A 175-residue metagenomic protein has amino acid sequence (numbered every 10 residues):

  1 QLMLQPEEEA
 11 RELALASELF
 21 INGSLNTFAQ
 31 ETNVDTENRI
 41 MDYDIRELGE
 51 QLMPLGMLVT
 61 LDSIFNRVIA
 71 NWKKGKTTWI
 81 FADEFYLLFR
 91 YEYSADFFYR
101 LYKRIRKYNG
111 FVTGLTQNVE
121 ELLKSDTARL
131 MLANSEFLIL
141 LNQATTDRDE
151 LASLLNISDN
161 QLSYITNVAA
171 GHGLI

Functional and structural regions predicted by a protein language model:
Q1-G110, L123-D126, Y164-I165, G173-I175: P-loop NTPase motor domains
Y93, Y99-I175: Conserved ATP-driven motor cores of ASCE-family P-loop NTPases powering translocation/secretion/packaging/pilus
